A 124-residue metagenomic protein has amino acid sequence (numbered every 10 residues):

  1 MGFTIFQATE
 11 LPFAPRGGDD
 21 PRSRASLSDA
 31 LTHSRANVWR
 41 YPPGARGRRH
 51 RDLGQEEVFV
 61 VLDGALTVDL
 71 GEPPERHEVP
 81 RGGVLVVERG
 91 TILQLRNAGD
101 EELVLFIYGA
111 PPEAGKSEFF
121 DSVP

Functional and structural regions predicted by a protein language model:
M1-S34, R48-R49, K116-P124: A short, N-terminal "cap"/entry segment at the start of jelly-roll beta-barrel domains of the cupin/DSBH fold
S26-R35, P43-V60, E72-P73: A short beta-loop-beta micro-motif enriched in histidine and acidic residues
V38, R51, L70-E72, R89 (+2 more regions): Residue-level recognition of conserved beta-strand positions in structured domain cores
W39-Y41, F119: Hydrophobic, well-ordered secondary-structure segments that either form specific early membrane-associated helices used
D52-R81, T91: A short beta-strand-loop-beta hairpin characteristic of the jelly-roll/cupin
P74, G82, D100-E102, F120-V123: Short, glycine/charged-enriched secondary-structure capping and boundary segments
P80-R81, R89-G115: Ligand-binding loop in jelly-roll beta-barrel domains
